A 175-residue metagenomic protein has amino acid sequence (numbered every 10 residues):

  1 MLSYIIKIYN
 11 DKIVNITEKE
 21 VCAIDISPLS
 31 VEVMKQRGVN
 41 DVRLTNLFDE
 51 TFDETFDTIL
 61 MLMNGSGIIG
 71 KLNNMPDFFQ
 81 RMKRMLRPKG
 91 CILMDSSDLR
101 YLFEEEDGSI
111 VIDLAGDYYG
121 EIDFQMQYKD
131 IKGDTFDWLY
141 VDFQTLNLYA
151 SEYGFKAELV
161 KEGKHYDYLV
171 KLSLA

Functional and structural regions predicted by a protein language model:
S3-K19: Conserved SAM-binding loop of SAM-dependent methyltransferases across substrates and taxa, primarily the Class I
S27-P28: Conserved SAM/SAH-binding beta-strand->alpha-helix loop
K35-D49: Conserved SAM-binding strand-loop segment of SAM-dependent methyltransferases
V42, T58-M61: Hydrophobic beta-strand segment of the Class I
F48-I59: A short acidic, Gly/Pro-enriched loop at the edge of an enzyme's catalytic core that lines a small-molecule cofactor
N74-C91: A short glycine-rich, Lys/Arg-flanked "PGG" loop and its adjoining helix->strand segment in the class I
P88-N147: SAM-dependent methyltransferase
Y149-A175: Core SAM-dependent methyltransferase catalytic element
